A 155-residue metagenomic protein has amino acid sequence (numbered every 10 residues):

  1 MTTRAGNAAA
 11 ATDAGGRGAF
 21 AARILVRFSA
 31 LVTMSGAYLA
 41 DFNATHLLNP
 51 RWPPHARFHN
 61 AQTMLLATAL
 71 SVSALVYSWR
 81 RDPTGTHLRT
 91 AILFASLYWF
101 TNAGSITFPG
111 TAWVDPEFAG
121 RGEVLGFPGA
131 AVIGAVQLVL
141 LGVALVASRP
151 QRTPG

Functional and structural regions predicted by a protein language model:
T2-A19: Short, Lys/Arg-rich, polar N-terminal cytosolic tail immediately upstream of the first transmembrane signal-anchor
A14-L31, P83-S96: Interfacial segments of alpha-helical transmembrane regions
L31-A44: Alpha-helical transmembrane segments of multi-pass membrane proteins
S35-A37, H55-S78, L93-F100: Core segments of alpha-helical transmembrane spans in multipass integral membrane proteins
F42-A56, V114-G122: Membrane-interface interhelical loops and short amphipathic "cap" helices that link adjacent transmembrane segments
V76-P116: Mid-chain, well-packed structural core segment of small domains
G122-Q137: Individual transmembrane alpha-helices with interfacial aromatic-anchor signatures
Q137-P154: Membrane-water interface at the C-terminal end of transmembrane alpha helices
